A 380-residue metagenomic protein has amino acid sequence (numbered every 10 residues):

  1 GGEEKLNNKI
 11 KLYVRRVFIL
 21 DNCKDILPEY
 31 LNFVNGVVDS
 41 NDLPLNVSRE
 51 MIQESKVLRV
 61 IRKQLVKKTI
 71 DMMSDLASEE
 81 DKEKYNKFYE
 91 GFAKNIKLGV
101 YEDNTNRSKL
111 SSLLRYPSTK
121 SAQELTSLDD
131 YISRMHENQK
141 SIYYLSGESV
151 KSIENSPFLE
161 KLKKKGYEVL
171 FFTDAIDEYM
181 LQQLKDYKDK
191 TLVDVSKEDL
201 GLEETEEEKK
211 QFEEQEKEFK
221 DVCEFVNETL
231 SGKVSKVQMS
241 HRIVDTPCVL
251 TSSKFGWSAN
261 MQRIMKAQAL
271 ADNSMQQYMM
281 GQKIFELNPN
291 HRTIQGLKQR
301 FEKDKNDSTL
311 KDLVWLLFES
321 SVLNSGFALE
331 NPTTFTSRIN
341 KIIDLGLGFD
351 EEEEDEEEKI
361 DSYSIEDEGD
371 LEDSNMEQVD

Functional and structural regions predicted by a protein language model:
G1-D380: Conserved GHKL (Bergerat-fold) ATPase module
